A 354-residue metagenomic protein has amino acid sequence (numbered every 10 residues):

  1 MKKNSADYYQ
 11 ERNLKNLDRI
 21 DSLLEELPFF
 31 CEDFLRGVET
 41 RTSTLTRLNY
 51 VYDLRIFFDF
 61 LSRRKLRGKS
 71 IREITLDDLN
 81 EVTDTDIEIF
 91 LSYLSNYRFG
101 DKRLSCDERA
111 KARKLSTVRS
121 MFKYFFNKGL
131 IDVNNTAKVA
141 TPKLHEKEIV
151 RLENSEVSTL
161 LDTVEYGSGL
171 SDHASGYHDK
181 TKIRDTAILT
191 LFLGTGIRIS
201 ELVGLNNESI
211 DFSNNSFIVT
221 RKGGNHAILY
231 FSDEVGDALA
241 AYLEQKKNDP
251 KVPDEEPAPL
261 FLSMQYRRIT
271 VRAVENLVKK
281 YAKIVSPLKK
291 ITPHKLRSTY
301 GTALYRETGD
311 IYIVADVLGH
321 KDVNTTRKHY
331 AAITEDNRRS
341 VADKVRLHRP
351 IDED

Functional and structural regions predicted by a protein language model:
M1-D354: Conserved catalytic core of the tyrosine transesterase superfamily
